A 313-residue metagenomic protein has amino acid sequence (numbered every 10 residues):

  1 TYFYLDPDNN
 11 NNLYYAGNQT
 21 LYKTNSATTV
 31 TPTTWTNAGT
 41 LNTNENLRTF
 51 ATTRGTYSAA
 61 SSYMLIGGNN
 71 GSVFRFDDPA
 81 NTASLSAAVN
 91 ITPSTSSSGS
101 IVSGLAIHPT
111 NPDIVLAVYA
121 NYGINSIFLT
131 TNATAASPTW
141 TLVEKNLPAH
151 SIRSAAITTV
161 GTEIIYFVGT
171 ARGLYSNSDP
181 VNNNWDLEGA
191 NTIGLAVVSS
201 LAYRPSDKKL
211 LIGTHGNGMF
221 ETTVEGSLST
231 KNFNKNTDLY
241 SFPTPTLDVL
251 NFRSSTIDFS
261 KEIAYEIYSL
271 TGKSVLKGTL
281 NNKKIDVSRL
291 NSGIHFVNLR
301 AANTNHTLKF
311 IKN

Functional and structural regions predicted by a protein language model:
T1-D8, R48-A59, S103-T110, S154-T162 (+1 more regions): Structural signature of eukaryotic scaffold interfaces centered on beta-propeller domains
N12-Y15, Y63-L65, I114-A117, I165-V168 (+2 more regions): Conserved beta-propeller blade signature
N18, G68-N70, D78, T110 (+4 more regions): Short loop/turn segments immediately following the C-termini of beta-strands
T20-K23, S72-R75, S126-L129, G173-Y175 (+1 more regions): A short loop-to-beta-strand structural motif that recurs across blades of beta-propeller domains
N25-R48, F76-V102, T131-S151, D179-V197 (+1 more regions): Trp- and S/T/G-rich repeat-edge/linker motifs of beta-rich repeat architectures
T110-A117, N121-L129, E144-D179: Loop/turn-rich, solvent-exposed surfaces of beta-rich toroidal or solenoidal domains
G189, L195-S227: Blade-level signature of beta-propeller repeat domains, shared across WD40, Kelch, NHL, RCC1 and BNR/Asp-box propellers
N234-N313: C-terminal outer-membrane/trafficking sorting elements
